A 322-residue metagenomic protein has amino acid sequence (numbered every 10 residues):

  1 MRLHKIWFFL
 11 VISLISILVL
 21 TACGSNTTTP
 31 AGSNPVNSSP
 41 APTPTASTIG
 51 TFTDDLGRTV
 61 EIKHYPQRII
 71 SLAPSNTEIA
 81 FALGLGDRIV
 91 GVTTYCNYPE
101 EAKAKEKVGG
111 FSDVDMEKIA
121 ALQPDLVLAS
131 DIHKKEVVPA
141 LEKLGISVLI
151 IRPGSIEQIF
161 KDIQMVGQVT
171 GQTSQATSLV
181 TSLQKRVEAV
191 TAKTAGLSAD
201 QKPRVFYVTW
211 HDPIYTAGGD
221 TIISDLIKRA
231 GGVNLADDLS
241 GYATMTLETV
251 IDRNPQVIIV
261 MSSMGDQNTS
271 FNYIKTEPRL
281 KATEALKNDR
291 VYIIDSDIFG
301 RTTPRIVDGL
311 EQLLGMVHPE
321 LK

Functional and structural regions predicted by a protein language model:
R2-I15, L20-S75, S174-F206, M316-K322: Bacterial Sec-exported substrate-binding components of ABC uptake systems
D55-G57, V108-E117, L239-L247: Short helix-initiation/N-cap motifs at beta->coil->alpha
T59, E136-D212, A236-D238, D289-K322: Extracytoplasmic substrate-binding proteins
R68-L122, L126-D131: A short, structured surface patch at a secondary-structure boundary
A73, D131, L239-Y242, V257 (+2 more regions): Short secondary-structure boundary segments
T93, G219-Y242: His/Asp/Glu-enriched short active-site or ligand-binding loop at hydrolase and phosphoryl-transfer sites
M116-Q123, K143-L144, M245-N254: Short helices/loops that flank or line small-molecule/ion binding pockets
K134-K143, V257-K275: A ligand-binding cleft/hinge motif common to bilobed small-molecule-binding domains
